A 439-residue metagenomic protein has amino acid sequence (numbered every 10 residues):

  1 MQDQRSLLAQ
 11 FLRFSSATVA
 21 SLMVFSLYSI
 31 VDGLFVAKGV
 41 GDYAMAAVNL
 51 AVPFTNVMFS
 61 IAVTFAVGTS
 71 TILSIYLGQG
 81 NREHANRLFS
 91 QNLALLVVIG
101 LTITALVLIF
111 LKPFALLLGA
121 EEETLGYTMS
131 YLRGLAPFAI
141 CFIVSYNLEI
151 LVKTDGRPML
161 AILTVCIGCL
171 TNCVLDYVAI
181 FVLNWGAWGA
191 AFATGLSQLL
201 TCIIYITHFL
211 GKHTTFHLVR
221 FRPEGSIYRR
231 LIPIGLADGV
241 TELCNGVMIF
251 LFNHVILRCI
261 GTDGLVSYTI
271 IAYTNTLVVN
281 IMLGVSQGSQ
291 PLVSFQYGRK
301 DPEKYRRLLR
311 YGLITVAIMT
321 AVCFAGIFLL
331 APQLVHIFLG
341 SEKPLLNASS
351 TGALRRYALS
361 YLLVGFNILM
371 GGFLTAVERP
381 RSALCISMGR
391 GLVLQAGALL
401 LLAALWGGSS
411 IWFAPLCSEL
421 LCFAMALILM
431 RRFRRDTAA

Functional and structural regions predicted by a protein language model:
M1-T18, L73-I140, V182-L236, V293-L359 (+1 more regions): Short alpha-helical transmembrane segments in multi-pass integral membrane proteins
D3-V40, P53-G68, I72, V97-T104 (+5 more regions): N-terminal transmembrane alpha-helices
R13-D32, G134, S145, G168 (+4 more regions): Transmembrane helical elements of multi-pass membrane transporters/channels
T18, L22, L34, T71 (+14 more regions): Transmembrane alpha-helix boundary and packing residues in multipass membrane permease domains and related
L27-A46, A115-E122, V178-W185, G246-L277 (+3 more regions): Helix-terminus/linker motif at the lipid-water interface of multi-pass membrane proteins
V36-N56, E123-Y127, A187-W188, I227-I234 (+5 more regions): Interfacial/gating helices of multi-pass transporter permease domains
M45-A105, F142-A161, S267-A331, V364-I386: Small-residue-rich hydrophobic transmembrane alpha-helices
A66, L135-K153, T164-C169, A190-I203 (+5 more regions): Short runs within selected transmembrane alpha-helices of multi-pass transporters and secretion channels
